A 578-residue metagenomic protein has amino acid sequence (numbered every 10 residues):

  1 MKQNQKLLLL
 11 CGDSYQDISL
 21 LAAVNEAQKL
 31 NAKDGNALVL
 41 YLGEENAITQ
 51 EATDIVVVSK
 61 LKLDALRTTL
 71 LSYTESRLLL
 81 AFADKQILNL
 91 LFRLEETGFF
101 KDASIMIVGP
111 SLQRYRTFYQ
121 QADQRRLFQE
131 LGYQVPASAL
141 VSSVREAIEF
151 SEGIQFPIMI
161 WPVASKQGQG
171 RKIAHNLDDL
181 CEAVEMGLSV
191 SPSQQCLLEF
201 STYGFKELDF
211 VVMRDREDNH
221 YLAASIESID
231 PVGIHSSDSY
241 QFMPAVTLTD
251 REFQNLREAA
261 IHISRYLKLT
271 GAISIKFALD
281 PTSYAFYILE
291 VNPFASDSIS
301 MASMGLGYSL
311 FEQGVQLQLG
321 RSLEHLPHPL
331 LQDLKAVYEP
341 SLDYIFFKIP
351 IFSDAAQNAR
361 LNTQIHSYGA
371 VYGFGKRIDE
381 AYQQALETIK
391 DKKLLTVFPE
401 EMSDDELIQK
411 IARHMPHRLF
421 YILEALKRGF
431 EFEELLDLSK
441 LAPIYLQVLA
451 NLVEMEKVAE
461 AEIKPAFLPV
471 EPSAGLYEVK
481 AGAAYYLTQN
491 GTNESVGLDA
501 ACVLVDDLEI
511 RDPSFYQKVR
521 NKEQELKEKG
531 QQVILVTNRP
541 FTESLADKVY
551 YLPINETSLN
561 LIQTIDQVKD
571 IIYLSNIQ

Functional and structural regions predicted by a protein language model:
K2-V57, L61-A65, L71-Y73, T97 (+10 more regions): ATP-dependent carboxylate activation and anion-phosphoryl transfer catalytic cores that bind Mg-ATP to form
Q3-Q5, S104, P110, S193 (+1 more regions): Phosphate-coordination loops involved in phosphoryl transfer and adenosine-cofactor binding
L20, V211, A481-D499: Glycine-/acidic-rich phosphate or pyrophosphate-binding loops and their flanking alpha/beta elements
G35, D102-I105, K529-Q531: A short helix->loop->beta-strand "cap" motif at the edges of active sites that frequently abuts
I48-D54, M106-G170: A conserved helix-loop-beta module that forms one wall/lid of the active-site cleft in ATP-utilizing catalytic domains
K60-V135, I565: Conserved N-proximal alpha/beta basic substrate-recognition cap immediately N-terminal to, or forming the N-lobe
A81, P110, S138-V141, S201 (+1 more regions): Structural motif
I463-T488: Amphipathic alpha-helical
